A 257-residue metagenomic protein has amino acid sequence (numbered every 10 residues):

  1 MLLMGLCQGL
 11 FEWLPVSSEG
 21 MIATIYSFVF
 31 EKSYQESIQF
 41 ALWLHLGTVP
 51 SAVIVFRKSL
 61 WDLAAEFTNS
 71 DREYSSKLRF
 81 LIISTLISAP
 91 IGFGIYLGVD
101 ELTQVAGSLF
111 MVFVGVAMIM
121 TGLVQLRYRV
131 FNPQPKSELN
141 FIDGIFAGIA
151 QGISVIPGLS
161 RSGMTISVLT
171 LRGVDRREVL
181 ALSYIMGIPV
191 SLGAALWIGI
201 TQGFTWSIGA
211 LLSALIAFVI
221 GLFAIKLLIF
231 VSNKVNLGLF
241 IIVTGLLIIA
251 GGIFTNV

Functional and structural regions predicted by a protein language model:
M1-V257: Multi-pass membrane proteins that catalyze or facilitate reactions on polyprenyl-/lipid-phosphate substrates and their
